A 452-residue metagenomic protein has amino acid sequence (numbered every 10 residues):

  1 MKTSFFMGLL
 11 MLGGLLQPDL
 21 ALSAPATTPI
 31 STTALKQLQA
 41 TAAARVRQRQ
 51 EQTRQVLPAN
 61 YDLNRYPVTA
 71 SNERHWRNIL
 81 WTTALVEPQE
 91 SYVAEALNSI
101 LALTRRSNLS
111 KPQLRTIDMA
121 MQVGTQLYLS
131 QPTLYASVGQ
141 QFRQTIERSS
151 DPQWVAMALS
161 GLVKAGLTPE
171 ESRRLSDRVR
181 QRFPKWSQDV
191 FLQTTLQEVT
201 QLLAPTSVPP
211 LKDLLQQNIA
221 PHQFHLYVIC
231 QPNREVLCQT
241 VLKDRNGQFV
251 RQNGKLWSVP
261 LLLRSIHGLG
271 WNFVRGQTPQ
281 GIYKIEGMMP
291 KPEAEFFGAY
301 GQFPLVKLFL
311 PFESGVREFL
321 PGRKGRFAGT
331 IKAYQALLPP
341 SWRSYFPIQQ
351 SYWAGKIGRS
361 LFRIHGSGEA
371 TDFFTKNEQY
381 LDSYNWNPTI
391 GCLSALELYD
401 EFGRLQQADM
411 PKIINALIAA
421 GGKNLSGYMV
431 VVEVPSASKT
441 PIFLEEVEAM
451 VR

Functional and structural regions predicted by a protein language model:
M1-F6: Bacterial N-terminal signal peptides that target proteins for export
M7-L15: Bacterial N-terminal signal peptides
A21-A26: Boundary at the C-terminal end of the N-terminal hydrophobic targeting segment
P29-S130, I146-S149, G161-W386, F402-Y428 (+1 more regions): Cell wall/extracellular polymer interaction/catalysis modules
C392: Short cysteine clusters
E397-L398: Catalytic cores and adjacent binding grooves of peptidoglycan-active enzymes
